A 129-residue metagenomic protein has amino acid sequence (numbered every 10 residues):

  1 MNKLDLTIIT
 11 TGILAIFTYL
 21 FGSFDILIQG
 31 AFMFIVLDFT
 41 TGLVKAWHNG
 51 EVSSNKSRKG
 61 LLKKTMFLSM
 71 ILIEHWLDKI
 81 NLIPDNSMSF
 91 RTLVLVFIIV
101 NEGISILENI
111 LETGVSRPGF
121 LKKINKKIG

Functional and structural regions predicted by a protein language model:
M1-D5, V94, I98-G129: Membrane-proximal cytosolic segments adjacent to transmembrane helices
M1-T11, M66-S69: Short hydrophobic alpha-helical membrane-embedded segments
I9-Q29: Membrane-helix boundary elements
T18, A31-G42, F67-H75, F97-S105: Alpha-helical transmembrane segments of multi-pass membrane proteins
F24-A31, S87-R91: Short, aromatic-rich membrane-interface segments at the entry and exit of alpha-helical transmembrane domains
I26-T40, K56-L61: Loop-to-helix transition at the N-terminal end of transmembrane alpha-helices
N49-S69: Juxtamembrane helix-capping/reentrant segments at transmembrane boundaries
W76-P84: Transmembrane alpha-helix boundary signature
